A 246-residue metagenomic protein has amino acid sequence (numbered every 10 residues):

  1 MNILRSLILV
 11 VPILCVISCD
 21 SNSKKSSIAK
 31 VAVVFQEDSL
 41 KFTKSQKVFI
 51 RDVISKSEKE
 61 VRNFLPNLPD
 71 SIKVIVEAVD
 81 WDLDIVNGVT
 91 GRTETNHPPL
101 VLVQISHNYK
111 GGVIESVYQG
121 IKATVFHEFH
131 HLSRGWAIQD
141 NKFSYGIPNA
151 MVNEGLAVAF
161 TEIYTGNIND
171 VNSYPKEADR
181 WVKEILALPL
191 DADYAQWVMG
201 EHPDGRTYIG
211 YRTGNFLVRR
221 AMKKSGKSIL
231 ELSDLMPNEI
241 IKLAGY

Functional and structural regions predicted by a protein language model:
C15-S18: C-terminal motif of bacterial Sec signal peptides marking the signal peptidase cleavage site
D20-N22: Bacterial signal peptide processing site
S27-S45: Acidic/histidine-rich, surface-exposed loop or edge segments in extracytoplasmic proteins
I50-V101: Auxiliary, metal-adjacent structural segments of Zn-dependent hydrolase domains
H107-T124, P148: Short pre-active-site segment immediately N-terminal to the catalytic Zn-binding motif
Q119-W136, V158: Active-site recognition of the HExxH zinc-binding catalytic motif
Y145-R180: Post-HExxH zinc-binding segment in Zn-dependent metallohydrolases
P189-Y246: Pan-zinc metallopeptidase signature
